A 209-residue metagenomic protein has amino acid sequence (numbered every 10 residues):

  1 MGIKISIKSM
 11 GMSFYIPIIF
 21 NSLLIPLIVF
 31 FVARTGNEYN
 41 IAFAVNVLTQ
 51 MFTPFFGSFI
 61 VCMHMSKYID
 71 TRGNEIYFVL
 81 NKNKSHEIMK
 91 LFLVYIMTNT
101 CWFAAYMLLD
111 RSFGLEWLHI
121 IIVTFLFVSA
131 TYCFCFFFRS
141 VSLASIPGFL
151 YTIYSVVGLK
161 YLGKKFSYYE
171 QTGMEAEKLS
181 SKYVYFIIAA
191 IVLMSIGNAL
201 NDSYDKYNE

Functional and structural regions predicted by a protein language model:
M1-M51, F56-K67, F125, C133-V141 (+2 more regions): Hydrophobic alpha-helical transmembrane segments
L24-A33, T98-A105, F149-Y161: Aromatic-anchored segments of alpha-helical transmembrane domains
N40-T49, F113-I121, E170-K178: Non-cytosolic membrane-interface motifs at loop->transmembrane helix junctions
C62-Y95: Helix-loop-helix units of permease transmembrane domains in multi-pass membrane transporters, especially ABC
K84, F113, S140-A144: Membrane-helix interface segments
S85-L115: Hydrophobic alpha-helical transmembrane segments that constitute the membrane-spanning cores of multi-pass membrane
S112-F134: Hydrophobic alpha-helical transmembrane segments and immediately flanking/interface helices in integral membrane
V141-Y183: Transmembrane helix segments
